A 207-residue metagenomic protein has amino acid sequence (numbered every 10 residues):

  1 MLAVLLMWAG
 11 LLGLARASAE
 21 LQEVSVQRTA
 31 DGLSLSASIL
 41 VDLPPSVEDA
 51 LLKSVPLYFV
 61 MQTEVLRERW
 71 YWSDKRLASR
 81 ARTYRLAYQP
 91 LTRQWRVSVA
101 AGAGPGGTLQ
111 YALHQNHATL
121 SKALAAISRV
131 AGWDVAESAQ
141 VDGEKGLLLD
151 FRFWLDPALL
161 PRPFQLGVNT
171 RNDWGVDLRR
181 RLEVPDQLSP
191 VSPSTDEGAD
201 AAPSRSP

Functional and structural regions predicted by a protein language model:
M1-G13: Bacterial N-terminal signal peptides
R16-L57, L77: N-terminal onset of structured domains
E23-S25, S73, A136-A139: Beta-strand-rich interaction surfaces with strong enrichment in secreted/lumenal proteins
R28, I39-P45, F59-R69, P90-T92 (+1 more regions): Beta-strand elements of well-folded, non-transmembrane domains
R28-L33, Y88-R93, S138-L148: A short, structured loop/turn motif at beta-sheet edges
L35-I39, A101-A103, A112-V141: A beta-strand/beta-hairpin structural motif
A50-A123: Structured domain cores in non-transmembrane regions
W133-P207: Glycine-rich, aromatic-bearing surface loops/beta-hairpins
